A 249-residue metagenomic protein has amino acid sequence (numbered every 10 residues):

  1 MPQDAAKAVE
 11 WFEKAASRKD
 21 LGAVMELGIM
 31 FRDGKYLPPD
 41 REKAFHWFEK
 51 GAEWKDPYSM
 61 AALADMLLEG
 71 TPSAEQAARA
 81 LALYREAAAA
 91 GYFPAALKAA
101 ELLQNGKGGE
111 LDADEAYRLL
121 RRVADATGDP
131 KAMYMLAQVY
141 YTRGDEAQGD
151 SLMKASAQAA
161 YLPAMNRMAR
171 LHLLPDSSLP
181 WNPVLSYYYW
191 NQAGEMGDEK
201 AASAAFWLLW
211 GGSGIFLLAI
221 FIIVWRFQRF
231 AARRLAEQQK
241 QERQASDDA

Functional and structural regions predicted by a protein language model:
M1, V24-D33, A62-E69, A100-N105 (+3 more regions): Hydrophobic face of amphipathic alpha-helices that form TPR/SEL1-like repeat modules and related alpha-solenoid
P2-W11, P38-W47, S73-L83, E110-L119 (+2 more regions): Structural signature of tandem alpha-helical TPR/SEL1-like repeats, specifically the intra-repeat loop/turn
K14-A15, K50-G51, E86-A87, R122-V123 (+2 more regions): Canonical positions in the second alpha-helix
S17-D20, D33-K35, E53-D56, E69-T71 (+6 more regions): Short helix-capping/linker turns of helical repeat alpha-solenoids
Q138, A147-K200: Extracytoplasmic/lumenal ectodomains and periplasmic regions of secretory and membrane proteins
W210-Q228: Selective detector of the "anchor" transmembrane alpha-helix that sits immediately C-terminal
A232-A249: Cytoplasmic C-terminal tails of single-pass
